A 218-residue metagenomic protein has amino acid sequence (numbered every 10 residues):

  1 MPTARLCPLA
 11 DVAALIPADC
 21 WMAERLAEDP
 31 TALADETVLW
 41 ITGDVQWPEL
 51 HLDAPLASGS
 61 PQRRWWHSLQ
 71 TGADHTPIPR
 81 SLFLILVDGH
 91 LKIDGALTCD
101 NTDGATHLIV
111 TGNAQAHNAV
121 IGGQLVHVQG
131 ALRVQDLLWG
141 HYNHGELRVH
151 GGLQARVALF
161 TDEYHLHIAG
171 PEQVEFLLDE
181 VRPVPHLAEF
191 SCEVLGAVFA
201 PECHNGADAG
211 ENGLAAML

Functional and structural regions predicted by a protein language model:
M1-K92, G210-M217: N-terminal segments that cap or nucleate solenoid repeat domains
P2-D19, G145-L218: Long terminal segments
I41, W47, L52, T71 (+12 more regions): Extracellular beta-strand solenoids
S81, N101-T102: Beta-strand repeat architectures
T106: Acidic (E/D-rich), amphipathic helical modules within compact regulatory domains
